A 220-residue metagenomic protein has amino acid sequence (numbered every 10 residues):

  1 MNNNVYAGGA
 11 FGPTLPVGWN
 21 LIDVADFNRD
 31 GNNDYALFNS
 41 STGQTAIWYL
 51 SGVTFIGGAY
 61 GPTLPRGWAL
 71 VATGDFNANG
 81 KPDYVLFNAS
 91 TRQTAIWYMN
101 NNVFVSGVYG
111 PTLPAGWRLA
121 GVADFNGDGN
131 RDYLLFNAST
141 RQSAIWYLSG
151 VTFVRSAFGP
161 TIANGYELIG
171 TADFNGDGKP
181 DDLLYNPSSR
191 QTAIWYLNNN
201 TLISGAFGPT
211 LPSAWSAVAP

Functional and structural regions predicted by a protein language model:
M1-P220: Trp/Gly-enriched beta-strand/coil motifs that build multi-repeat beta-propeller-like domains and related W-rich binding
